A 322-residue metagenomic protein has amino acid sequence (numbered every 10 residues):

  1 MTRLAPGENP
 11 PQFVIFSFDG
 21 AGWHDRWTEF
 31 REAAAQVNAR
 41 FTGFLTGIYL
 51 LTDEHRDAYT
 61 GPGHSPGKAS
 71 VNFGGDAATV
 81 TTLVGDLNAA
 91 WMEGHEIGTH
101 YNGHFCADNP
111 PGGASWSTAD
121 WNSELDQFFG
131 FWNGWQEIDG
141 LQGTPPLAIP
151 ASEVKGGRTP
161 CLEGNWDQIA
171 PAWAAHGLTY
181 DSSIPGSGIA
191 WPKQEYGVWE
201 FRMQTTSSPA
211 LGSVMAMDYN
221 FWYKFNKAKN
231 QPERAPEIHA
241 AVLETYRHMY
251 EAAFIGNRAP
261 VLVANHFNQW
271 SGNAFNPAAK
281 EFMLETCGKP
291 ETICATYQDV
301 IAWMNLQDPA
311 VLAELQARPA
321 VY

Functional and structural regions predicted by a protein language model:
M1-E96, G103-A107, I138-G164, I169-A170 (+7 more regions): Active-site beta->alpha N-cap acidic-glycine motif
T2-R3, G177-K193, E244-Y322: C-terminal domain-boundary segment and adjacent tail
S17, R26, T99, D120-N122 (+1 more regions): Glycan-processing catalytic domains of CAZymes
R26, F30, T82-D86, A90 (+4 more regions): Alpha-helical packing segments of well-folded alpha/beta enzyme cores
H55, L211-M215, N273-N276, L306: Short conserved micro-motifs at the rims of enzyme active sites and ligand-binding pockets
Y59-A78, T144-N257, D308-L315: Active-site-adjacent pocket scaffolds in enzyme catalytic domains
D108-Q127: Active-site cleft segment of glycoside hydrolase catalytic domains centered on the general acid/base Glu
W121-L147: Short N-terminal edge-element motif at the start of the domain
